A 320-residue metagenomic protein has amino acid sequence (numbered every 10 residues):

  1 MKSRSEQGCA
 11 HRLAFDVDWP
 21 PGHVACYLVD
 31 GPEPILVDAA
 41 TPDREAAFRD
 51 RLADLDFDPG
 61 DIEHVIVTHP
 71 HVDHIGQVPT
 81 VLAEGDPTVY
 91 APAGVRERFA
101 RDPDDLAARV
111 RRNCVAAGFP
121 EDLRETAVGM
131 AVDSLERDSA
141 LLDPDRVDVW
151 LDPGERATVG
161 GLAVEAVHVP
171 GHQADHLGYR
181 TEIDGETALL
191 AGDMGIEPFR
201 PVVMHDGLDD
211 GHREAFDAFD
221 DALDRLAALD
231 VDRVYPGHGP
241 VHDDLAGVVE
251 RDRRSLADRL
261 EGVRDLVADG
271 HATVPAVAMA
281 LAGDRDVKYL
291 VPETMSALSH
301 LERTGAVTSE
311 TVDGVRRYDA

Functional and structural regions predicted by a protein language model:
K2-L55, Y179-P198: Conserved beta-strand hairpin/beta-sheet module of binuclear metal-dependent hydrolase folds, prominently
E6, E84-G85, D230: Short, structured coil segments at secondary-structure junctions
W19-G22, W150, P170-A174: A short catalytic or substrate-binding loop motif that flags glycine-/basic-rich loops and adjacent residues that bind
V29, D38, F48, H69 (+9 more regions): Divalent metal-coordination and catalytic microenvironments
P32-P34, G94, E155, L162 (+1 more regions): Well-ordered beta-strand scaffold positions
P42-D43, A163-V248, L256, L260: Metallo-beta-lactamase
D43-A46, R51-R156: Active-site HxH/HxHxD metal-binding segment of metal-dependent hydrolases
G262-A320: C-terminal regulatory/interaction regions
